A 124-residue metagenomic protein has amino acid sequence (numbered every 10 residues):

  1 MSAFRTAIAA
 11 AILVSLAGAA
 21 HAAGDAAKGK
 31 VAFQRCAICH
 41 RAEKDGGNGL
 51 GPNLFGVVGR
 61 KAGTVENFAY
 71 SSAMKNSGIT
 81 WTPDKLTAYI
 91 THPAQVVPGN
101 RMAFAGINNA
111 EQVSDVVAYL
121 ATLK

Functional and structural regions predicted by a protein language model:
M1-I8: Bacterial N-terminal signal peptides that target proteins for export
A9-S15: Bacterial N-terminal signal peptides
A17, S71-S72: Short linear Ser/Thr-Pro motifs
G18-A22: Sec/Tat signal peptide C-region and signal peptidase I cleavage site
G24-A69, K75-T80, H92-N100, T122-K124: Periplasmic/extracellular electron-transfer cofactor-ligation site, primarily the c-type cytochrome heme-c attachment
N108-N109: A conserved structural motif in NAD(P)-dependent oxidoreductases
